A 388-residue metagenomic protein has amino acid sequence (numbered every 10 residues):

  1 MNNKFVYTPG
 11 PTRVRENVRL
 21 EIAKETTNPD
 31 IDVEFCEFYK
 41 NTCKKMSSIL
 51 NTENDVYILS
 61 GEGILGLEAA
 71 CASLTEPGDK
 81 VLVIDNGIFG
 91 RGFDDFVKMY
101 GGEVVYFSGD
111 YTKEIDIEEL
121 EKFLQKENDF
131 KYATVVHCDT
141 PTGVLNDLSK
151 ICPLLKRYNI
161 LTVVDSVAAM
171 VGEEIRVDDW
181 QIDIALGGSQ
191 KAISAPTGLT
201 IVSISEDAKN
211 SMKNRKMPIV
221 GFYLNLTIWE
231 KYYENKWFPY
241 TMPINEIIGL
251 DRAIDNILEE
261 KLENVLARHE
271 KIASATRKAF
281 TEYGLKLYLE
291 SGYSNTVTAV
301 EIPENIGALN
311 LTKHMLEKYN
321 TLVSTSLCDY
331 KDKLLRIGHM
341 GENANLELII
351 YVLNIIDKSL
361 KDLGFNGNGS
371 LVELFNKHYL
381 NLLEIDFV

Functional and structural regions predicted by a protein language model:
N2-S60, I64: A glycine-/small-polar-enriched, mobile loop at the entrance of the PLP active site in fold-type I
R13-V14, Q190-K278, I385-V388: Active-site C-terminal subdomain of aminotransferase-like
N41-I49, D255-Y288, H314-E317: Conserved PLP-dependent catalytic core of the aminotransferase class-I/II
E53-L82, N86, G90-D94: Conserved beta-loop-alpha segment that forms the PLP phosphate-binding cup at the N-terminus of a helix
I115-V167, V171, I184, A192: Active-site phosphate-binding strand-loop segment of PLP-dependent enzymes
D178-Q190: Conserved active-site segment immediately N-terminal to the catalytic lysine that forms the internal aldimine
K286-K318: Conserved PLP-binding catalytic core of the aspartate aminotransferase-like
K333-V388: PLP-dependent enzyme catalytic core of the Aspartate aminotransferase-like
